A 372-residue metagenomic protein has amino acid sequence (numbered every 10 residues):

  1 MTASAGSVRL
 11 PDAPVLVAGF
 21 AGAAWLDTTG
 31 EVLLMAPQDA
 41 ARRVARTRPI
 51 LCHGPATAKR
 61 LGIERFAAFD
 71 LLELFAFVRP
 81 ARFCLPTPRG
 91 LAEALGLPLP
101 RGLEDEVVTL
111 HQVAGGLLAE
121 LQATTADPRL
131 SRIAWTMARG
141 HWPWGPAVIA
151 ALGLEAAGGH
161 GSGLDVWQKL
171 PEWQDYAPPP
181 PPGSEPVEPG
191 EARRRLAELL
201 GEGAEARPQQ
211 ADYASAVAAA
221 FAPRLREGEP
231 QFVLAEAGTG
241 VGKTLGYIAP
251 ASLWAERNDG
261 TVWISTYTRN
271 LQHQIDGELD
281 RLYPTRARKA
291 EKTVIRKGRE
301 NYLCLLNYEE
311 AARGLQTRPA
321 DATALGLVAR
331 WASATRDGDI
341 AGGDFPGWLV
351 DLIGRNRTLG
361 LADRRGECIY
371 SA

Functional and structural regions predicted by a protein language model:
M1-L10: N-terminal accessory regions of nucleic-acid-interacting proteins
D12-L121: Conserved DEDDh/DEDDy metal-dependent 3′-5′ exonuclease domain
E73-L74, L103-S184: N-terminal accessory nucleic-acid engagement/regulatory domains that precede and modulate ATP-driven motor cores
T87-L91, T109, V113, P250 (+2 more regions): Alpha-helical scaffold elements adjacent to nucleotide-binding pockets in ATP/GTP-utilizing enzyme cores
P182-L234: Conserved pre-motif I regulatory segment
P186-L196, T266-A372: A substrate-engagement module of RecA-like helicase motors
A218-A222, T244-N258, E278-L282: Walker A/P-loop NTP-binding motif
R226-P250: Walker A/P-loop
